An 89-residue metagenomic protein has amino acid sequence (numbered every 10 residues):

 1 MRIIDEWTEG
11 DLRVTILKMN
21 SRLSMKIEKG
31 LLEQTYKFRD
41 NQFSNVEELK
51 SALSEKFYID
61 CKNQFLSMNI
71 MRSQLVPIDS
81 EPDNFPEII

Functional and structural regions predicted by a protein language model:
M1, G30-L32, S51-A52, I59: Generic detection of intrinsically disordered/low-complexity segments and helix-coil linkers/edges
M1-K26: Short, charged/polar N-terminal "headpieces" of proteins
R2, D11-L12, L32-E33, F38-N41 (+1 more regions): Extended interaction-bearing regions that mediate binding to partners or small molecules
I3, G10, I27, R39 (+2 more regions): A generic structural signal for ordered alpha-helices
M19-F43: A short, structured beta-strand/loop element
E48-I89: Acidic, low-complexity intrinsically disordered segments
